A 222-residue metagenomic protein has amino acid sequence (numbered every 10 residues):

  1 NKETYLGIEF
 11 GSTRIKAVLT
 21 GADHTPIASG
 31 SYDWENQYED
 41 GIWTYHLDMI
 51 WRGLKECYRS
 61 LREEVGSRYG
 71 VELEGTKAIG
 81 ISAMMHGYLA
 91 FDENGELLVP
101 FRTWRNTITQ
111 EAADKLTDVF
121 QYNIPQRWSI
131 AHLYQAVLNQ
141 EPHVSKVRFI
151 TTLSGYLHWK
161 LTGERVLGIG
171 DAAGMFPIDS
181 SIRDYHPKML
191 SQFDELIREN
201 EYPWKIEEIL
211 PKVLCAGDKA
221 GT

Functional and structural regions predicted by a protein language model:
N1-E3: Repeat-blade elements of multi-bladed beta-propeller folds
Y5, F10-D48, E96-T103: Short glycine-rich, Thr/Ser-proximal phosphate-binding strand/loop in the N-terminal lobe of ATP-dependent enzymes
Y5, I50-R52, S129, F149: N-terminal start-of-chain detector that recognizes signal peptides and the immediate post-cleavage beginning
F10, T20, E56-S60, N139: Short alpha-helical scaffold segments that flank and stabilize functional sites
G30-V71, K115, Q121: N-terminal phosphate-binding loop and adjacent alpha-helix
R59-T222: Glycine-rich phosphate-binding/catalytic subdomain of phosphoryl-transfer and nucleotide/sugar-phosphate-processing
